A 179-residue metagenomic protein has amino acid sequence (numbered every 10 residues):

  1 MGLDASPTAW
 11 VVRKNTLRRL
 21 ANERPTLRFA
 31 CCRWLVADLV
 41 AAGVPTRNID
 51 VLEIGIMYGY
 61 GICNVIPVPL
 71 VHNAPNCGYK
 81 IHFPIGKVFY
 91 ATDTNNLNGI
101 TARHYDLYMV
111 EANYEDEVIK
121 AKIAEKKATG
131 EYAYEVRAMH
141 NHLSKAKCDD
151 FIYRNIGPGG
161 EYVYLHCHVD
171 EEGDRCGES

Functional and structural regions predicted by a protein language model:
M1, N15, E53-L107, E117: Core dinuclear metal-dependent hydrolase active-site scaffold
M1-A37: Active-site metal-binding motif and surrounding structural segment of the metallo-beta-lactamase
M1-A9, W34, L70, T92-N96 (+2 more regions): Active-site metal-binding loops of divalent metal-dependent hydrolases
R24, F83, N155-I156: A structural signal for short coil/turn segments at secondary-structure junctions
P25, V44-I49, G61-C63: A short helix-to-beta-strand connector/capping loop
R28-F29, I49, Y162: Hydrophobic/aromatic residues located in beta-strands of well-ordered beta-sheets within soluble catalytic
V40-R47, D174-S179: Short, aromatic/basic amphipathic alpha-helical patches
A102-S179: Cap/insert and terminal regions of metallo-dependent hydrolase folds
